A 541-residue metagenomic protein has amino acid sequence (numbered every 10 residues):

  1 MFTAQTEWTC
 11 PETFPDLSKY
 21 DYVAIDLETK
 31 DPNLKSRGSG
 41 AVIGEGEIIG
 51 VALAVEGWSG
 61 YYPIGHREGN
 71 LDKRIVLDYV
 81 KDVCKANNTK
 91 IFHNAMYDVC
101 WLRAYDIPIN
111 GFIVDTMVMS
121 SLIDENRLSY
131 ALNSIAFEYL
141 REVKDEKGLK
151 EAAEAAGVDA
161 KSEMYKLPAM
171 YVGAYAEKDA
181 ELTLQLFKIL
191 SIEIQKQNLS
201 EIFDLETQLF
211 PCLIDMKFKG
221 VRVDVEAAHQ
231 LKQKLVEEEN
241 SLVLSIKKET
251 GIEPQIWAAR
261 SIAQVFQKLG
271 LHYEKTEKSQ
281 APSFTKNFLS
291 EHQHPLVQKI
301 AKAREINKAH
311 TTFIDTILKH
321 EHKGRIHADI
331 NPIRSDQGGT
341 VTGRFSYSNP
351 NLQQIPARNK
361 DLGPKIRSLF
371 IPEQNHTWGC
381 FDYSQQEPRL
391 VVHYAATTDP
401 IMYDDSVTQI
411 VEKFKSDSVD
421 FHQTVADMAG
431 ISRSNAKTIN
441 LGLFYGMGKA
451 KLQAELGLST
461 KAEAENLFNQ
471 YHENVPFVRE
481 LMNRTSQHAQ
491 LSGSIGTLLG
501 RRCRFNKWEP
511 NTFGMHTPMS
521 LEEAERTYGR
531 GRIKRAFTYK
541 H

Functional and structural regions predicted by a protein language model:
M1-T9, L17-R37, A41-H541: Conserved catalytic core of nucleotide polymerization and phosphodiester-bond processing enzymes
